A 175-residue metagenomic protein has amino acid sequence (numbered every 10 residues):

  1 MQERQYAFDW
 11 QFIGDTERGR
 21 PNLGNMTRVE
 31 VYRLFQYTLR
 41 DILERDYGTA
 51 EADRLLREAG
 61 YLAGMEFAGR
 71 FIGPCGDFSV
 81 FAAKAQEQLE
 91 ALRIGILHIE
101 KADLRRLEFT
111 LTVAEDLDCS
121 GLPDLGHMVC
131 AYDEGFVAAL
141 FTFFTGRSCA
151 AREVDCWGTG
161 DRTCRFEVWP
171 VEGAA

Functional and structural regions predicted by a protein language model:
M1-A131, A150, D155-A175: N-terminal accessory segment detector
A131-S148: Active-site helix/loop of acyl-thioester processing domains in fatty-acid/polyketide metabolism, spanning hotdog-fold
